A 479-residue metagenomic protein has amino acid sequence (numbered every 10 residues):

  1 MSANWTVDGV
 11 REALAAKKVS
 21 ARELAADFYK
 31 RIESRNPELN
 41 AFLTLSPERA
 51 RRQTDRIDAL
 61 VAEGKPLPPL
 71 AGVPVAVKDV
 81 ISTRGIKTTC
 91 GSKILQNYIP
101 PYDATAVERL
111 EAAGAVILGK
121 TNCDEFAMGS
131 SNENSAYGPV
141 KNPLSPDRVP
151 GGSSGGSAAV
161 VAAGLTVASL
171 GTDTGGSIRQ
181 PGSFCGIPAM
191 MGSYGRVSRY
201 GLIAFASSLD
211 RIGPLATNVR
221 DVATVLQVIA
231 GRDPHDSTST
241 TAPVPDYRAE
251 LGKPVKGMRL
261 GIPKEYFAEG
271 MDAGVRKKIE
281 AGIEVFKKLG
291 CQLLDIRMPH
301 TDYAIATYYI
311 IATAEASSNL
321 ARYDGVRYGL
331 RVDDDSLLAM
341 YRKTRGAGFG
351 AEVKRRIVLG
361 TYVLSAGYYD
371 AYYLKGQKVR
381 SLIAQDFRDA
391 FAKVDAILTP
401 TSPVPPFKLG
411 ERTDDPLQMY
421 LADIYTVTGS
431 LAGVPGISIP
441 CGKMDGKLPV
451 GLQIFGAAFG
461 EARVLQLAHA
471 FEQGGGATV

Functional and structural regions predicted by a protein language model:
M1-R51, K288-G290, A477-V479: An N-terminal boundary/leader segment
R11-E12, D55, A268, H300-T301 (+1 more regions): Serine-dependent amide/ester hydrolase catalytic core
L24-F28, T307-Y308, V353-T361: Short alpha-helical scaffolding segments that buttress acidic/His motifs in well-ordered protein cores
F28, A50, D103, V222 (+5 more regions): Residue-level signal for inorganic ion chemistry
S34, A163-E269, E280-L289, V358-Q385 (+2 more regions): Structural helix-boundary/capping segments
I57-V73, L251-P263: Immediate post-signal peptide segment of exported/extracytoplasmic ligand-binding proteins
L70-I212, E265, T313-A314, T399-L417: Short glycine/serine-rich loop/turn segments
